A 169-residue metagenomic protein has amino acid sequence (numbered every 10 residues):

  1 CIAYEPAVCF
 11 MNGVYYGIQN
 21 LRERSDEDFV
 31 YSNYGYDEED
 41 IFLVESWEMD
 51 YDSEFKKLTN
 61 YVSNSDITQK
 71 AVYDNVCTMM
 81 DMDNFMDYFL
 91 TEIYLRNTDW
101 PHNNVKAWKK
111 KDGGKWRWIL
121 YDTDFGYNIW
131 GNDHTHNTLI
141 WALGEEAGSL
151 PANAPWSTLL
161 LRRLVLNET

Functional and structural regions predicted by a protein language model:
C1-T169: Catalytic-core segments of enzymes that bind and process phosphorylated/nucleotide-bearing substrates
